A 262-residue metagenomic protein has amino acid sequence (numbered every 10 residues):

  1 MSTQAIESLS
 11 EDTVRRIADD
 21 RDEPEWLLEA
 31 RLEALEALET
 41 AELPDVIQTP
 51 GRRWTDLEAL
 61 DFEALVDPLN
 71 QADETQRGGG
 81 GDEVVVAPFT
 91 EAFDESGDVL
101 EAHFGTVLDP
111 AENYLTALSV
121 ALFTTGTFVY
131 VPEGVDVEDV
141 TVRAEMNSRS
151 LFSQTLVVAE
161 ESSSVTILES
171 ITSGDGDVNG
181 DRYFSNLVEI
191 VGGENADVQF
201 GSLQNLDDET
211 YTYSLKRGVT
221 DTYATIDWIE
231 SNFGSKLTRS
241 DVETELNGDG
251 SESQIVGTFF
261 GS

Functional and structural regions predicted by a protein language model:
M1-Q154, E161-S162, I171, D177: N-terminal leader/transition segments
Y114-S262: Conserved beta-strand/loop scaffold segments within soluble protein domains that form the structured core and edges
